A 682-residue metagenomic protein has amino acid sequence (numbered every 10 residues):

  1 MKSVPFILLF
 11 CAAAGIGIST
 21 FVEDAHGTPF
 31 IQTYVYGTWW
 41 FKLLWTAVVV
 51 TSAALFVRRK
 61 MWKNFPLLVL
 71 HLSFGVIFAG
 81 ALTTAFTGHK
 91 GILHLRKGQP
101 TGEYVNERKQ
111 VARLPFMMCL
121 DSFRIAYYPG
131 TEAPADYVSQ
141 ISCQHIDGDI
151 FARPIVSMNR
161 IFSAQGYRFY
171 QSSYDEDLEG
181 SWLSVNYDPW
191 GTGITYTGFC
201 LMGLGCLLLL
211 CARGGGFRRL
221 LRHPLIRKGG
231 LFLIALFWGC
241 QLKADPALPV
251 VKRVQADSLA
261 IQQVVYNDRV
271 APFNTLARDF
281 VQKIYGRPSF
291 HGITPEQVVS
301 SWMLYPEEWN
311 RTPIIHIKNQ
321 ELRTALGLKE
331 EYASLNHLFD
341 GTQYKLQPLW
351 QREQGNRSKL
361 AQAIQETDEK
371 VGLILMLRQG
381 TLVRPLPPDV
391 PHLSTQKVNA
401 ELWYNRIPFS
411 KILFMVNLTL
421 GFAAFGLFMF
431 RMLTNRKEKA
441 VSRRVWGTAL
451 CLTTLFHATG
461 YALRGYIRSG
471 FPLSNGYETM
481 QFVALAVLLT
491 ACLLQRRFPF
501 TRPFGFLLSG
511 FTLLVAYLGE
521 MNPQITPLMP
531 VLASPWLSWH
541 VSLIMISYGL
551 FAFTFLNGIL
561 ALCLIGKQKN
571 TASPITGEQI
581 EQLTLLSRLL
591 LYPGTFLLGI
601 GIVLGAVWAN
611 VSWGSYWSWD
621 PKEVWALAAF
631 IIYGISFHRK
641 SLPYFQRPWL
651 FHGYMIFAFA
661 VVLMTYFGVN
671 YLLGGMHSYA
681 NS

Functional and structural regions predicted by a protein language model:
M1-S682: Solvent-exposed, non-transmembrane regions of integral membrane proteins
